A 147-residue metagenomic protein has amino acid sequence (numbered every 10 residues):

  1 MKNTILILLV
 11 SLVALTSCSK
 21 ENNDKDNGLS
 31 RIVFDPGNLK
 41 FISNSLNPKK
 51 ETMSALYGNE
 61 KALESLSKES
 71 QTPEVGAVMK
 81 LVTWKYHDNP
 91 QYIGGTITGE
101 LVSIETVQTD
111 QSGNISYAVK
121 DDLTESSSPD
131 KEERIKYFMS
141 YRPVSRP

Functional and structural regions predicted by a protein language model:
K2-L8: Sec-dependent signal peptide recognition, specifically the positively charged N-region followed immediately by
A14-S17: C-terminal motif of bacterial Sec signal peptides marking the signal peptidase cleavage site
K20-E21: Disulfide-rich extracellular modules and peptides
K25-P129: Extracytoplasmic c-type cytochrome modules immediately beyond a signal peptide or single-pass transmembrane anchor
G76, T106, K131-R146: The canonical Cys-X-X-Cys-His
